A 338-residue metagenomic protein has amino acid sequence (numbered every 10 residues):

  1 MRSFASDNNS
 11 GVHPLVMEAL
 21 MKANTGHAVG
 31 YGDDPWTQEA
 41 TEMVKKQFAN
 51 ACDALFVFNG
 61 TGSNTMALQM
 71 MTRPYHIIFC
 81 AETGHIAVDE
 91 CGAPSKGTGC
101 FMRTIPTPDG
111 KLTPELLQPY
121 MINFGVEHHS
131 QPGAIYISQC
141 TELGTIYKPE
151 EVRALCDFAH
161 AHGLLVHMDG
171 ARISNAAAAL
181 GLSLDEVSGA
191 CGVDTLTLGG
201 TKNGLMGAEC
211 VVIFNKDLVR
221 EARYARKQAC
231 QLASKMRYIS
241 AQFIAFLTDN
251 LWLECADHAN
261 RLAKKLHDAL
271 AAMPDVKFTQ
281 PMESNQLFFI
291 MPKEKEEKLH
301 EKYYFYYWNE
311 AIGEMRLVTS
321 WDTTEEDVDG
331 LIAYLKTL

Functional and structural regions predicted by a protein language model:
R2-I290, K295-K302, W308-T323, L331-L338: Conserved PLP-enzyme active-site core in the AAT-like
